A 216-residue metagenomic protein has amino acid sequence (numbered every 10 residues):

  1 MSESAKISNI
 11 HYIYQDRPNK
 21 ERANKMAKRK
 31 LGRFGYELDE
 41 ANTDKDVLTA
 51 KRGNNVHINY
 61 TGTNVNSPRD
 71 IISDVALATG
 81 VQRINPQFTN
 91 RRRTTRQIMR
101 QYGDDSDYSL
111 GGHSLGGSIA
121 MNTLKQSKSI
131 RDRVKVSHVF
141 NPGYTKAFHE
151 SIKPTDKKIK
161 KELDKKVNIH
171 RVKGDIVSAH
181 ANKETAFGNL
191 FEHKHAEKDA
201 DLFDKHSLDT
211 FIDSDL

Functional and structural regions predicted by a protein language model:
M1-A5, H11-I13: Cationic, glycine-rich low-complexity segments
H11-Y12, P18-S109, D132-V136, T145-P154 (+2 more regions): A conserved cap/lid and substrate-binding interface adjacent to the catalytic center of lipid-processing enzymes
Y12-Y14, P18, G116, A196-K198 (+1 more regions): Intrinsic structural disorder/low-complexity segments
R52-N55, M99-D107, K125-L216: Serine hydrolase/lipase
T63, S114, P142: Active-site metal-binding loops of divalent metal-dependent hydrolases
G112-G116, A120: Gly/Ala-rich beta-loop-alpha elbow adjacent to hydrolase catalytic centers
